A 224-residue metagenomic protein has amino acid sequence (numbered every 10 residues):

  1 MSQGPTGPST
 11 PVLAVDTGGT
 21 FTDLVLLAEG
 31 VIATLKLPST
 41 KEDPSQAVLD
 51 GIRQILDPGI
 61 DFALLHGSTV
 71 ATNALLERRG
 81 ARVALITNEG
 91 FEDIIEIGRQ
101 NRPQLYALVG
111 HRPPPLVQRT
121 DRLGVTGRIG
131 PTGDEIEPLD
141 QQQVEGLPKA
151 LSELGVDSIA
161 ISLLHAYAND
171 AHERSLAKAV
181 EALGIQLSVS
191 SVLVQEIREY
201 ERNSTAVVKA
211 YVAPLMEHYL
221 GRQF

Functional and structural regions predicted by a protein language model:
M1-F224: N-terminally biased helix-coil "hinge/interface" segments that flank
